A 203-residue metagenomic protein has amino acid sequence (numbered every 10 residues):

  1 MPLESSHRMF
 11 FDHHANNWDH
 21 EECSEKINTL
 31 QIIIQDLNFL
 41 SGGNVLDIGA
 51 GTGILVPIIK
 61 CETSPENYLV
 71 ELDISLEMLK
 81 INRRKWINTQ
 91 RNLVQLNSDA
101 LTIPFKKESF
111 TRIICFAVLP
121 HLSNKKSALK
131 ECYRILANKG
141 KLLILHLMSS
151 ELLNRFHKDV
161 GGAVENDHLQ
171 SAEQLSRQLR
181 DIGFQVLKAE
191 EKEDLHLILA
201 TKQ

Functional and structural regions predicted by a protein language model:
M1-L40, I54-I58, M78-I81, K85 (+3 more regions): Conserved class I S-adenosyl-L-methionine
L46-I48, T52-T102: Class I SAM-dependent methyltransferase SAM/SAH-binding core
P65-E66, L136-K141: Short glycine-dipeptide loop
I114: A conserved beta-strand element that flanks and buttresses the S-adenosyl-L-methionine
K126-N138: A short glycine-rich, Lys/Arg-flanked "PGG" loop and its adjoining helix->strand segment in the class I
L143-N166: Conserved class I S-adenosyl-L-methionine
D167-I182: Short alpha-helix
G183-F184, E190-Q203: Core SAM-dependent methyltransferase catalytic element
